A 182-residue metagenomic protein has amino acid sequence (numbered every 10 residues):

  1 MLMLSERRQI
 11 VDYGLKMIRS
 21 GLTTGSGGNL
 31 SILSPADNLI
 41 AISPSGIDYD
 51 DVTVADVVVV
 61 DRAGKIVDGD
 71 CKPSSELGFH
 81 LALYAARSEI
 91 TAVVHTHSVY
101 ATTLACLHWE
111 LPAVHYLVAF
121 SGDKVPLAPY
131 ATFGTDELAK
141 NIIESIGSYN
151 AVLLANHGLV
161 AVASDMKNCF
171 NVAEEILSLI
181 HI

Functional and structural regions predicted by a protein language model:
M1-I180: Glycine-rich flexible loops
